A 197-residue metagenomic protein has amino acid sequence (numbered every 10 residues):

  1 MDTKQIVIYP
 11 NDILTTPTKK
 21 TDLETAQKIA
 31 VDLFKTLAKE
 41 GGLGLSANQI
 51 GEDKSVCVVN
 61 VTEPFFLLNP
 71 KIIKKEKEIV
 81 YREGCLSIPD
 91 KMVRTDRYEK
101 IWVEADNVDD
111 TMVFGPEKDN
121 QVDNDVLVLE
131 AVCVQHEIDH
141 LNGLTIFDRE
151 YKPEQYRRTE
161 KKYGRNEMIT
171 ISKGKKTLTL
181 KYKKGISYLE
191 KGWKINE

Functional and structural regions predicted by a protein language model:
M1-T179, K183-E197: Positively charged
